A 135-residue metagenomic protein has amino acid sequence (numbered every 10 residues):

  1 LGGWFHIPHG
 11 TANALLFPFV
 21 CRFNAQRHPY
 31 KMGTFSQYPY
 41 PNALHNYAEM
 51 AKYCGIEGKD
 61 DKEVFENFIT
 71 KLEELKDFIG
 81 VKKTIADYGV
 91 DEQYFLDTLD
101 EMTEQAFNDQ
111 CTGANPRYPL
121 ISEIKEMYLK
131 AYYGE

Functional and structural regions predicted by a protein language model:
L1-F95, G134: Gly/Pro-rich interdomain helix-loop hinge
Y94-E135: Short, amphipathic C-terminal "tail helix"
